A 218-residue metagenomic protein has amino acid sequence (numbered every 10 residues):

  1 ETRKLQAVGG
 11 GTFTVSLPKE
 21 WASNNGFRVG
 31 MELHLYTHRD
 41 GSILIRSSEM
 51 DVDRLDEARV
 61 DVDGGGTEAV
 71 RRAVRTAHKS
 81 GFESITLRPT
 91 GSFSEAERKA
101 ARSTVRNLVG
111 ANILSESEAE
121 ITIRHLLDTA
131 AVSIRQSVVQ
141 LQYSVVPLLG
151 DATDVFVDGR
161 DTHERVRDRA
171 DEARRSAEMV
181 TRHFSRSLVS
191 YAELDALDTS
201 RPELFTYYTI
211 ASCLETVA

Functional and structural regions predicted by a protein language model:
T2-L5, G10-T12, S16-L33, T37-A218: Cytosolic, long alpha-helical scaffolding segments
